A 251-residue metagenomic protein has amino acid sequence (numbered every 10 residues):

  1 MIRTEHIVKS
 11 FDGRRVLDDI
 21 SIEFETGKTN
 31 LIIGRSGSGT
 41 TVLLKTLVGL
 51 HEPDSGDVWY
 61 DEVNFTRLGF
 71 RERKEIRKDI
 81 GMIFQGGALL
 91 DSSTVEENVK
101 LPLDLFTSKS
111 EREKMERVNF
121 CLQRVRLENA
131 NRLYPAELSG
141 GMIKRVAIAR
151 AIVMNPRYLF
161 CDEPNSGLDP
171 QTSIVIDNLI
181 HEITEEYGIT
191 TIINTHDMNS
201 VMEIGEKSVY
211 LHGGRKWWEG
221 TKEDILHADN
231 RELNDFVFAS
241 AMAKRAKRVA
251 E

Functional and structural regions predicted by a protein language model:
V48: Helix-to-loop junction immediately C-terminal to a conserved catalytic motif
G56-N64: Conserved ABC transporter NBD signature motif
N64, E111-N129: Conserved ABC ATPase "signature" region
Y134-L138, M142: Conserved ABC ATPase signature
V153-R157: A short, proline-enriched helix->beta-strand linker immediately N-terminal to the Walker B motif in ABC-type P-loop
L159-D162: Catalytic Walker B motif of ABC-type/P-loop ATPase nucleotide-binding domains
P170-T172: Helix N-cap at the start of a conserved alpha-helix in ABC-type nucleotide-binding domains
